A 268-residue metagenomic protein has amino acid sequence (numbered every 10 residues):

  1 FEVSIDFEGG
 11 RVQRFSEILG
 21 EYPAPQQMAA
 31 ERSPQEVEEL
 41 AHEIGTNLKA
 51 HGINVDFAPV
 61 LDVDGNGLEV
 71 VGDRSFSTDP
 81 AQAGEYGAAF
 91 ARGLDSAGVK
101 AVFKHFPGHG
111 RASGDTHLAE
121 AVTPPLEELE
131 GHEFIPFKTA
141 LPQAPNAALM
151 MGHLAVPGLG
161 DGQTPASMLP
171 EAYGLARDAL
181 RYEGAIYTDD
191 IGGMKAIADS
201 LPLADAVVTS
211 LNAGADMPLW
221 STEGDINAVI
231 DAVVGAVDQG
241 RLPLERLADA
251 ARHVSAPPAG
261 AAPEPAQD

Functional and structural regions predicted by a protein language model:
F1-G20, V37-V63, A83, G87-P107: Glycine-rich, aromatic-flanked loop segments that form ligand/cofactor-binding clefts across common enzyme folds
R11, F15-I18, A24, F57 (+7 more regions): Glycine-rich, flexible loop/turn motifs
L19-R32, S77: A charged helix-plus-loop insertion that forms the helical arch/lid used to bind and gate nucleic-acid substrates
A29-E39, L126-L129: A short acidic, glycine-rich active-site loop that binds or catalyzes chemistry on phosphate/adenosine moieties
Q35, G67-A83, G87: Active-site cleft segment of glycoside hydrolase catalytic domains centered on the general acid/base Glu
E39-E43, E85, A89, H132-P136 (+2 more regions): A non-catalytic, amphipathic alpha-helix used as a structural packing/dimerization or gating element in enzyme scaffolds
Q82-R241: Second-shell residues forming the walls of enzyme active-site clefts
G235-Q267: Mid-to-C-terminal alpha-helical segments outside catalytic/metal-binding sites
